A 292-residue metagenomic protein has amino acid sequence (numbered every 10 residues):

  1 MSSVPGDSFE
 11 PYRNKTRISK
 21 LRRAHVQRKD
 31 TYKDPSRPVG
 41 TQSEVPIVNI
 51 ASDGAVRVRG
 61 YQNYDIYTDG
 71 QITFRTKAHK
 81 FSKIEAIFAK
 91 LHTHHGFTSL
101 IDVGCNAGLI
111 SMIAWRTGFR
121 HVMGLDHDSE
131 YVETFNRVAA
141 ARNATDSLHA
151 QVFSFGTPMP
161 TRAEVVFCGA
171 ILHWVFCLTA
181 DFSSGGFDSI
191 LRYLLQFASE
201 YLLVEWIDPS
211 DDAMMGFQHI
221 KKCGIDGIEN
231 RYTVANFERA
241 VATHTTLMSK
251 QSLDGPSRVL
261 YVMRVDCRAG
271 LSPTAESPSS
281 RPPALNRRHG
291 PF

Functional and structural regions predicted by a protein language model:
G6-T161, H289-F292: Conserved N-terminal segment of class I S-adenosyl-L-methionine
D7, A269, A275-E276, A284: Acidic, Ala/Val/Gly-enriched low-complexity intrinsically disordered segments
F167: A conserved beta-strand element that flanks and buttresses the S-adenosyl-L-methionine
A170-W174: Short catalytic micro-motifs in class I SAM-dependent methyltransferases
V175-Y193: A short, conserved alpha-helix within the catalytic core of class I
Q196-P209: Conserved beta-strand signature within the Rossmann-like core of class I S-adenosyl-L-methionine
G227-T243: Short alpha-helix
Q251-P273: Core SAM-dependent methyltransferase catalytic element
